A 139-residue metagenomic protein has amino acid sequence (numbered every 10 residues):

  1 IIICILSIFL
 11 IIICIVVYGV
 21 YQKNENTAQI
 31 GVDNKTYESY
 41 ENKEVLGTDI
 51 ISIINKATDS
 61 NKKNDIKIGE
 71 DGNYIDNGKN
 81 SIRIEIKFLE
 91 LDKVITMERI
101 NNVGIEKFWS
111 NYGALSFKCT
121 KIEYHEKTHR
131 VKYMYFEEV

Functional and structural regions predicted by a protein language model:
I3-V16: Hydrophobic membrane-insertion alpha-helices, especially the h-region of bacterial N-terminal signal peptides
C14-V139: N-terminal export/assembly leader peptides and their processing motifs that target proteins to secretory
